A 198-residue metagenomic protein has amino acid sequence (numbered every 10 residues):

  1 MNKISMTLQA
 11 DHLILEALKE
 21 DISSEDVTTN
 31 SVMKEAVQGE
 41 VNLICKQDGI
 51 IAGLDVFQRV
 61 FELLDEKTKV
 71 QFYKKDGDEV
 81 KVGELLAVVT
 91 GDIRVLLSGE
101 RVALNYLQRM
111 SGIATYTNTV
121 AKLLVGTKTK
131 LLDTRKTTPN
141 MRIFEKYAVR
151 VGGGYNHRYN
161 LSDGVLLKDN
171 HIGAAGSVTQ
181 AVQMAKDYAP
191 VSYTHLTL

Functional and structural regions predicted by a protein language model:
N2-L196: Acidic/glycine-rich phosphate/pyrophosphate-binding loops and surrounding catalytic core that coordinate Mg2+
